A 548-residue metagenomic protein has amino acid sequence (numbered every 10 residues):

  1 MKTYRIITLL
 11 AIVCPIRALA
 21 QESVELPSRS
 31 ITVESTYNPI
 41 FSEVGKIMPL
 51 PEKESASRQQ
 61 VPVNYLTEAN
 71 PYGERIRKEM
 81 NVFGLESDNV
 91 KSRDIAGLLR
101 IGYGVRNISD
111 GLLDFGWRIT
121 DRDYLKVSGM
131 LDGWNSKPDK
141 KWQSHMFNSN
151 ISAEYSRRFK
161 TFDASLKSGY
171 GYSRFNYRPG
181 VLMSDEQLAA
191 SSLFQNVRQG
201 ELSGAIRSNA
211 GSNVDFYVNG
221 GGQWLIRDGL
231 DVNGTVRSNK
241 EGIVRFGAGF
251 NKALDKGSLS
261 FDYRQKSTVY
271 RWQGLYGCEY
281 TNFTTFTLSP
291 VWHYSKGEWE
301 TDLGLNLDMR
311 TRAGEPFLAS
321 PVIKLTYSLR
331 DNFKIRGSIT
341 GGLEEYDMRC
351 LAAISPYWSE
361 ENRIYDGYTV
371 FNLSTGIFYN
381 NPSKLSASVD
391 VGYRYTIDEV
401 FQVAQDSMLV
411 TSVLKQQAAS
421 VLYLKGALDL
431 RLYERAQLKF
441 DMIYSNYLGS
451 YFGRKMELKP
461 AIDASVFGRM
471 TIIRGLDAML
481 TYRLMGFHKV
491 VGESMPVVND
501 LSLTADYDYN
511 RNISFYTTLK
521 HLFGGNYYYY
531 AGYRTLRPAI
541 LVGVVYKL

Functional and structural regions predicted by a protein language model:
M1-S23, F333, G468, P538 (+1 more regions): Bacterial Sec-dependent N-terminal signal peptides
A20-N89: N-terminal periplasmic/intermembrane-space "pro-region" immediately following the signal or transit peptide
K78-F83, N89-D139, Q143-I151, T161-F162: Outer-membrane beta-barrel translocator/receptor signature
S87-D94, I119-R122, R158-A164, S208-D215 (+7 more regions): Short loop/turn motifs that connect adjacent beta-strands in outer-membrane beta-barrel proteins
L99-G102, E300-D302, D308-L548: Exposed, low-structure sequence patches enriched in small/polar residues
W117-K137, S260-T268, E279-R310, R435 (+2 more regions): Surface-exposed extracellular loop regions of Gram-negative outer-membrane beta-barrel proteins
W134-S152, S165-Y217, G221-I243: Flexible loop and strand-edge segments within Gram-negative outer membrane beta-barrel domains
F194-A205, N219-G297: Outer-membrane beta-barrel transmembrane domain signature of Gram-negative proteins, especially the mid-to-C-terminal
